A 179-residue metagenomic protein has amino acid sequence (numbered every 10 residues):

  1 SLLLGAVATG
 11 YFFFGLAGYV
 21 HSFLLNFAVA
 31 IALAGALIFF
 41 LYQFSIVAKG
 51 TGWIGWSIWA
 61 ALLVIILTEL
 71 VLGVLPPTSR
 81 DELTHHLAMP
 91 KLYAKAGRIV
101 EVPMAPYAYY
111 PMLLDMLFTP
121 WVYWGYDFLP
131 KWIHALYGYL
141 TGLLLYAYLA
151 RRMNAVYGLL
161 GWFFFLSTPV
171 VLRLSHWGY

Functional and structural regions predicted by a protein language model:
S1-L3, G52-I58, Y157-G161: Membrane-interfacial loop-to-transmembrane alpha-helix junctions, especially the N-terminal start
S1-T51: Membrane-embedded, hydrophobic transmembrane alpha-helices
L2-A8, V29-L33, L114, F118-V122 (+1 more regions): Transmembrane alpha-helices of multi-pass, membrane-embedded glycan-processing enzymes that use lipid-linked
A6-T9, L37, I66, T141-R152: Transmembrane alpha-helical segments
A36-I38, I54-R80: Transmembrane signal-anchor helices characteristic of membrane glycosylation enzymes that use polyprenol
L75-M89, K95-L117, W124-L129: Extracytoplasmic catalytic/substrate-binding loops of multi-pass membrane glycan-assembly enzymes
F128-L129, L143-P169: Transmembrane-helix signature of polytopic, membrane-embedded enzymes that assemble or transfer cell-envelope glycans
H176-Y179: Short acidic/glycine- and proline-prone juxtamembrane loop motifs at membrane-interface regions of multi-pass membrane
